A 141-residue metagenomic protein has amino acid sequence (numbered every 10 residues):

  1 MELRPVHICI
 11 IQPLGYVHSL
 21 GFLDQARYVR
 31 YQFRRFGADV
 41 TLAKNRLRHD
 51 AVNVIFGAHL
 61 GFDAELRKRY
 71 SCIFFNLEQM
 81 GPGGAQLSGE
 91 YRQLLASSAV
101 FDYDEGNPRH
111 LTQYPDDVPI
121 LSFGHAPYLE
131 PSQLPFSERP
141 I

Functional and structural regions predicted by a protein language model:
H7-Y114, E130: Extended catalytic core of nucleotide-activated donor transferases of GT-like folds
F74-F75, D117-F123: Short hydrophobic/aromatic-enriched beta-strand-loop microsegments
I120-S132: Short beta-strand->alpha-helix junction loop in the catalytic core of nucleotide-activated group-transfer enzymes
L134-I141: Conserved donor-binding/catalytic core segment of Leloir-type glycosyltransferases
